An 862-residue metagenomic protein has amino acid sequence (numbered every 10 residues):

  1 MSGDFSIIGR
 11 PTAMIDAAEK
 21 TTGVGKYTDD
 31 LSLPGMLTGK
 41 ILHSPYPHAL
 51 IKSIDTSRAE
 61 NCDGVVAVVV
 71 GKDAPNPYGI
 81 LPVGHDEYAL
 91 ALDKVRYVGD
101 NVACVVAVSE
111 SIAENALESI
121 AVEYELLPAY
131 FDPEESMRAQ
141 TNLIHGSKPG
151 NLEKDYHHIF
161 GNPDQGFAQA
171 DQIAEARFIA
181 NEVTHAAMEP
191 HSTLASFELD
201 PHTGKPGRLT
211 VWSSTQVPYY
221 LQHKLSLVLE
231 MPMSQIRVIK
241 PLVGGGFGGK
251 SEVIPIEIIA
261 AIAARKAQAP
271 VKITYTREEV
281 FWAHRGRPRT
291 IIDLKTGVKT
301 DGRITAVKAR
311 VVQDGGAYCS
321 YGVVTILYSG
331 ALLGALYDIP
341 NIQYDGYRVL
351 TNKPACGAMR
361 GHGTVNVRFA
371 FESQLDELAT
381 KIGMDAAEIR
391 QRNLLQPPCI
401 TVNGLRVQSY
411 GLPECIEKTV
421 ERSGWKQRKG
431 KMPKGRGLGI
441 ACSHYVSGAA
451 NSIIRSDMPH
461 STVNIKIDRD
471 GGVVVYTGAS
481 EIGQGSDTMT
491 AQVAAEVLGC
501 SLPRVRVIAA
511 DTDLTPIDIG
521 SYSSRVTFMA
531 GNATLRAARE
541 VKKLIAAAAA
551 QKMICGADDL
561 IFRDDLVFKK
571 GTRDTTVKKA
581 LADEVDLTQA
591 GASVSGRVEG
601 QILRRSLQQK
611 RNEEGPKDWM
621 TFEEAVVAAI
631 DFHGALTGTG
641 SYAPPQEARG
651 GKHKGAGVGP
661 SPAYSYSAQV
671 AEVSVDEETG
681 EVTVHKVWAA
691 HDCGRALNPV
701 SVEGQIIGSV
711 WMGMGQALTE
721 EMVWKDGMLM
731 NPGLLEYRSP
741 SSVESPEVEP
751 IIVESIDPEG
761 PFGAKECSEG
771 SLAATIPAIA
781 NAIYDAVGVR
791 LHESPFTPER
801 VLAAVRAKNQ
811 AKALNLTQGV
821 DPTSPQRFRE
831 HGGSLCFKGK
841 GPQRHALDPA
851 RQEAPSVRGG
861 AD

Functional and structural regions predicted by a protein language model:
M1-L152, I173-A176, I256, E584: Flexible, low-hydrophobicity surface segments
R10, D16-T22, G150-T193, R289-S373 (+3 more regions): Glycine-rich loop/linker segments at domain edges
I15-E19, E118-L127, F131, Q216-P218 (+7 more regions): Extended active-site and interfacial segments that coordinate phosphate-rich ligands in large catalytic machineries
C62, G71-K72, E230-Q235, R265-V271 (+8 more regions): C-terminal catalytic domains of large/alpha subunits in multi-subunit enzymes
Y78-V83, A116-S119, S213, Q222-K224 (+12 more regions): Short acidic, glycine/serine/threonine-rich loops at helix termini
Y88, N142-L229, L394-G472, M730-E744 (+1 more regions): Helix-loop-helix junctions that connect adjacent transmembrane helices in secondary transporters/permeases, recognized
M233, L242, G246-Q268, K272-T274 (+1 more regions): Thiamine diphosphate
